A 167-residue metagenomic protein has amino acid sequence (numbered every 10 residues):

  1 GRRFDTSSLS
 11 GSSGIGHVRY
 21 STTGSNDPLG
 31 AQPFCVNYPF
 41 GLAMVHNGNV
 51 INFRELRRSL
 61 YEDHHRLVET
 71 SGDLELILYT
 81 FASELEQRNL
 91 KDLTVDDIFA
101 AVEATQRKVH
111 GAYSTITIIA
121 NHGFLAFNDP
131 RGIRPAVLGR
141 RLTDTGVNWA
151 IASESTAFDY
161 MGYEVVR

Functional and structural regions predicted by a protein language model:
G1-R167: Conserved short alpha-helical segments that host acidic/polar catalytic motifs at enzyme active sites
